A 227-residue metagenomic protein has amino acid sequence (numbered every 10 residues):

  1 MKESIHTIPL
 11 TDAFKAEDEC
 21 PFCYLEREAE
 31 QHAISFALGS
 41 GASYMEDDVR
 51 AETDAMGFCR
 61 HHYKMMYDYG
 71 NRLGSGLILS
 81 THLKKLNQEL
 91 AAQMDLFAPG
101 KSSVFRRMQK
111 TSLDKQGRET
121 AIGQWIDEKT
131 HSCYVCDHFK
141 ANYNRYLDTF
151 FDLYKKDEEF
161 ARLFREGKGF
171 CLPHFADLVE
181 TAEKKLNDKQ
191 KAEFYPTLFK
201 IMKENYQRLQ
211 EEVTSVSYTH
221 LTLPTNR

Functional and structural regions predicted by a protein language model:
M1-I8, G39-M45, Q109-T120, F150-K156: Short Cys/His-rich Zn2+-coordinating modules
T7-E17, D48-T53, A121-K129, F160-F164: Short, flexible, mixed-charge glycine/proline-rich loop motifs that serve as phosphate/nucleic-acid-contacting
C20-C23, C133-C136: Short cysteine-rich clusters marking metal-coordination/redox-active sites
L25-V49, H138-R162: Short recognition patches in nucleic-acid-associated and regulatory proteins
G39-Y44, L73-L90, F151-E158, K184-Y206: Short amphipathic alpha-helical linker/capping segments at the junctions of internal repeats and modular domains
E52-Y69, T130-V135, R165-V179: Extracellular/lumenal glycan-associated surfaces
A55, R60-K101: Hydrophobic, ordered structural segments
T219-T225: Conserved small/polar residues in nucleotide/adenosyl-binding loops
